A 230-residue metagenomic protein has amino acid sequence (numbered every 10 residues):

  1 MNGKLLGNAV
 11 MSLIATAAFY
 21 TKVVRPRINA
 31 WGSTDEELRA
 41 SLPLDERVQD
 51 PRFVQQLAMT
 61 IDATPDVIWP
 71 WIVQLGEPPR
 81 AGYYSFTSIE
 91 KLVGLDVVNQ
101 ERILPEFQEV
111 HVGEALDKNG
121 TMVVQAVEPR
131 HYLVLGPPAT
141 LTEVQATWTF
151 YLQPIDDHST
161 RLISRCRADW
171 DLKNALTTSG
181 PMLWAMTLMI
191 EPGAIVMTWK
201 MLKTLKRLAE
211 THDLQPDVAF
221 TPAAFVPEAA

Functional and structural regions predicted by a protein language model:
M1-A9: Membrane-penetrating hydrophobic segments
L6-G7, I14-H111, E210, Q215 (+1 more regions): Hydrophobic ligand-binding cavity/cleft-lining segments
W31, T140-W199, L205-R207: Beta-strand/loop substructures that line and gate deep hydrophobic ligand-binding cavities in soluble
V54-Q55, K118-G120, E143-T149: Short, surface-exposed coil-to-beta transition loops
D62-D66, Q125-R130, L152-R161, W199 (+1 more regions): A short, structured loop/turn motif at beta-sheet edges
Q100, L116, A126-E128, Q145: Flexible, solvent-exposed loop/hinge segments and secondary-structure transition points
P105, V127-G136: Short, hydrophobic/aromatic-rich segments at coil-to-beta transitions
V110, L133-T140: Short beta-strand segments that buttress and anchor functional surface loops
